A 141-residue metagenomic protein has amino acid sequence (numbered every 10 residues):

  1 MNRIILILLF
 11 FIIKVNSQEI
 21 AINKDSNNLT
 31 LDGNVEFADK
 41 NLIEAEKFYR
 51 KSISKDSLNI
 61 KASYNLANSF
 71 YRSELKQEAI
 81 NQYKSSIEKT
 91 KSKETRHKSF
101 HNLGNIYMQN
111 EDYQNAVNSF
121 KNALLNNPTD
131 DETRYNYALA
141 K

Functional and structural regions predicted by a protein language model:
M1-L31: Bacterial Sec-dependent N-terminal signal peptides
I20-A21, S54, K91, L125: Structural signature of alpha-solenoid helical repeat scaffolds
I22-K51, K55: Alpha-helical segment of the N-proximal tetratricopeptide repeat
N23-K24, S57, E94, Y135: Residue signature of alpha-solenoid helical repeat architecture, marking inter-repeat boundaries and helix-start
K47-L75, N127-D130: Short, charge-rich amphipathic alpha-helical segments embedded in non-transmembrane helical bundles/solenoids
F70-K141: Feature detects intrinsically disordered, low-complexity acidic/polar segments
